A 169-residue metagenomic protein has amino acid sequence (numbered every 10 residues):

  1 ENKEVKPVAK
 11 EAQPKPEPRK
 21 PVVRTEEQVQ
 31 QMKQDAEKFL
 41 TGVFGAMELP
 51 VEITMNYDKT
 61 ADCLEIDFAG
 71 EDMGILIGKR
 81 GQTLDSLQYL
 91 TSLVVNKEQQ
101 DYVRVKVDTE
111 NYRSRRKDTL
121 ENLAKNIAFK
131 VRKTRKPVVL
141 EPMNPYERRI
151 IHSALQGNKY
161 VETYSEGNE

Functional and structural regions predicted by a protein language model:
E1-E169: RNA-contacting regions in translation and RNA-metabolism proteins, encompassing KH/S1 modules where present
